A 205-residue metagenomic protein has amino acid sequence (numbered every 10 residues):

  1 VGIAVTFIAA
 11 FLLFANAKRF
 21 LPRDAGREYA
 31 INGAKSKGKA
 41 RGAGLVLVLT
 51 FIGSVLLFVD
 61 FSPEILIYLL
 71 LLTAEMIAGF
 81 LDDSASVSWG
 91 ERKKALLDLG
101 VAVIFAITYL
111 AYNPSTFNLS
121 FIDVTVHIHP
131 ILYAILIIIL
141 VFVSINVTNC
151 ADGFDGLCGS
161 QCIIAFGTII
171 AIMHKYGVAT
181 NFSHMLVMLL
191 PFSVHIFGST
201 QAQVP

Functional and structural regions predicted by a protein language model:
V1-P205: "…together with the soluble PPM/PP2C metallo-phosphatase catalytic core" -> "…together with the soluble PPM/PP2C
